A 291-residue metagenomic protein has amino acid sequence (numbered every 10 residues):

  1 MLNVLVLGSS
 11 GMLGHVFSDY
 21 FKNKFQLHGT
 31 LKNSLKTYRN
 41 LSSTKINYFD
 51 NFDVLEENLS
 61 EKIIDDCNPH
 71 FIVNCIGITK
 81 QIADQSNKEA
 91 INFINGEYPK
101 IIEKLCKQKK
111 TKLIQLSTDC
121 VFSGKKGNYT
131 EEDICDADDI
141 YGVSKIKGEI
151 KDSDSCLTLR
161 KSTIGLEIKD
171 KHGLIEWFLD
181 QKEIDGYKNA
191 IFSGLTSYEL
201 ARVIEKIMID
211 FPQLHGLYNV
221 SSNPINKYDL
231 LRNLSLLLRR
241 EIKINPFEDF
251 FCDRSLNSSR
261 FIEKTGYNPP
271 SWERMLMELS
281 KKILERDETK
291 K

Functional and structural regions predicted by a protein language model:
L2, W272-K291: Amphipathic terminal alpha-helices
L2-K24: N-terminal Rossmann NAD(P)H-binding glycine-rich loop of SDR-like oxidoreductase domains
L7, T30, C75-I76, L113-D119 (+1 more regions): SDR active-site strand-loop-helix element
G29-R39, D53-V54, G77: N-terminal Rossmann-fold cofactor-binding loop
N51-I94: NAD(P)H-binding glycine-rich loop region in Rossmannoid oxidoreductase-like domains and their noncatalytic homologs
F93-K100, C120-L159, I164-L166: Catalytic helix-loop patch of NAD(P)-dependent Rossmann-fold dehydrogenases
D138, I150-E199, K206: NAD(P)-dependent short-chain dehydrogenase/reductase
V203-K206, D210-S258, D287-E288: Mid/C-terminal beta-alpha module of Rossmann-like enzyme folds, strongest in SDR-family dehydrogenases/epimerases
